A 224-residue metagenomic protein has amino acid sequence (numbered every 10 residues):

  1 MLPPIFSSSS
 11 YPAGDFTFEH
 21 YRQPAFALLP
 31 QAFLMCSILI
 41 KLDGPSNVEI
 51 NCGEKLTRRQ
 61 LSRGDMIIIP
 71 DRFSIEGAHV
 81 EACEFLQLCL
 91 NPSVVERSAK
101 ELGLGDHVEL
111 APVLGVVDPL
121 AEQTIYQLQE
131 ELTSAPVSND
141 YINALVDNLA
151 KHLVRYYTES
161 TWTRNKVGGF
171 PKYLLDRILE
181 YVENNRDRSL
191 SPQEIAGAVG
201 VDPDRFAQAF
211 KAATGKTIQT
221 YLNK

Functional and structural regions predicted by a protein language model:
P3-L110, S134-N139: N-terminal regulatory/effector-sensing and dimerization cores that precede helix-turn-helix DNA-binding domains
P45, D71, L132, L153 (+2 more regions): A general structural signal marking secondary-structure boundaries and capping sites
G103-N148, H152-W162: Amphipathic alpha-helical segments enriched in hydrophobic/aromatic residues interleaved with Lys/Arg
V116-Q123, N148, Y173, R177 (+2 more regions): Generic alpha-helical secondary structure signal
H152, Y156, R177, Y181-E183 (+1 more regions): Basic/polar phosphate-binding segments, predominantly the helix-turn-helix DNA-binding elements of transcriptional
V167-Y173: Basic, helix-initiating cap at the start of DNA-binding domains
